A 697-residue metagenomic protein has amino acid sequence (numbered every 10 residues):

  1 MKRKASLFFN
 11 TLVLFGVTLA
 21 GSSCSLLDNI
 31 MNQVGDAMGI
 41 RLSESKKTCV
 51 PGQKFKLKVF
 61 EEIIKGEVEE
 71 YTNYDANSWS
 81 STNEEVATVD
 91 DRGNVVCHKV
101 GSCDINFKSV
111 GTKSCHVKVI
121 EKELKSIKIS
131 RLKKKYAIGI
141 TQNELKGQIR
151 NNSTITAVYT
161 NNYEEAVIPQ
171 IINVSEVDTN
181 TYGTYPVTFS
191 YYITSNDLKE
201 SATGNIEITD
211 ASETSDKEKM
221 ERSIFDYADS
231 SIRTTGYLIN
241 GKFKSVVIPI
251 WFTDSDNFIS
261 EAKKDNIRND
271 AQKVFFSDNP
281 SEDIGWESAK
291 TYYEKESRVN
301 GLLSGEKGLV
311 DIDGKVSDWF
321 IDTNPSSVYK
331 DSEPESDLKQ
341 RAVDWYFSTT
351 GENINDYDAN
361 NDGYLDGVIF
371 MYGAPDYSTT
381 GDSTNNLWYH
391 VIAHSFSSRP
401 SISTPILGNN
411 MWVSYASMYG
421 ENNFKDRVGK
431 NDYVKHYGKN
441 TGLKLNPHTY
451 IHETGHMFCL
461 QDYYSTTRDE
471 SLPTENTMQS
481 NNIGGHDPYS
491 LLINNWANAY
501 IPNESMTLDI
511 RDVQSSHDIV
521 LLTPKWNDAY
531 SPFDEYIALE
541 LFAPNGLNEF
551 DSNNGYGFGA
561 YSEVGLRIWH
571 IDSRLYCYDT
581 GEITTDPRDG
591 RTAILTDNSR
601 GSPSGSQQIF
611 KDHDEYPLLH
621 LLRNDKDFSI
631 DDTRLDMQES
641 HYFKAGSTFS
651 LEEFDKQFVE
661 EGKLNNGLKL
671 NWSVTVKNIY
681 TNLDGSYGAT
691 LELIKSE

Functional and structural regions predicted by a protein language model:
M1-L12: Bacterial N-terminal signal peptides that target proteins for export
S25-S212: Extracytoplasmic soluble-region selector
I64, E123, K242, F252-I259 (+1 more regions): Primarily extracytoplasmic ectodomains and periplasmic/lumenal surface modules that are beta-strand-rich
N94, K242, L472-T474, P532-D534 (+1 more regions): Short, solvent-exposed loop/turn segments at the edges of secondary structure
A211-Y450, Q461-R468, I571-E697: Propeptide-to-catalytic entry region of secreted or membrane-anchored zinc metalloproteases
G373-G557: Extracellular hydrolytic enzyme modules, especially secreted metalloproteases of the metzincin/thermolysin-like class
N554-L566: Short coil-to-beta strand junction motifs in C2/discoidin
